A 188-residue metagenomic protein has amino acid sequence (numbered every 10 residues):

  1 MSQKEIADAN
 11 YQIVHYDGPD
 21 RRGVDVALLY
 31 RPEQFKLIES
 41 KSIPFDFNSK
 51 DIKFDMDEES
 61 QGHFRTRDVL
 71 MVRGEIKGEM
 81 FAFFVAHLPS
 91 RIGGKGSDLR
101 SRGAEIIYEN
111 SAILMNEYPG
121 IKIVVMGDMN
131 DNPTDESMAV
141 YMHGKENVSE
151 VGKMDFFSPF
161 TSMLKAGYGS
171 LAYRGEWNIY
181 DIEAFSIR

Functional and structural regions predicted by a protein language model:
M1-R188: Divalent cation-coordinating acidic motifs and surrounding scaffolds that mediate Ca2+/Mg2+/Mn2+/Zn2+-dependent binding
